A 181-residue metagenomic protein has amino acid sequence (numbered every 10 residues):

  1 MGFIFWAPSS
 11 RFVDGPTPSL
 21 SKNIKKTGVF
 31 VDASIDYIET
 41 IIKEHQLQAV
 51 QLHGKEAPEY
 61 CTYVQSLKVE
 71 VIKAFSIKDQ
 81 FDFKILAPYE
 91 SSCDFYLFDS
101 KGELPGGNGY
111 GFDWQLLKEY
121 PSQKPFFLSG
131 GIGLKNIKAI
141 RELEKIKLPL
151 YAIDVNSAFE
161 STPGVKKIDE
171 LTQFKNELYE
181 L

Functional and structural regions predicted by a protein language model:
M1-L181: Conserved N-terminal beta1-alpha1 strand-loop-helix module at the mouth
